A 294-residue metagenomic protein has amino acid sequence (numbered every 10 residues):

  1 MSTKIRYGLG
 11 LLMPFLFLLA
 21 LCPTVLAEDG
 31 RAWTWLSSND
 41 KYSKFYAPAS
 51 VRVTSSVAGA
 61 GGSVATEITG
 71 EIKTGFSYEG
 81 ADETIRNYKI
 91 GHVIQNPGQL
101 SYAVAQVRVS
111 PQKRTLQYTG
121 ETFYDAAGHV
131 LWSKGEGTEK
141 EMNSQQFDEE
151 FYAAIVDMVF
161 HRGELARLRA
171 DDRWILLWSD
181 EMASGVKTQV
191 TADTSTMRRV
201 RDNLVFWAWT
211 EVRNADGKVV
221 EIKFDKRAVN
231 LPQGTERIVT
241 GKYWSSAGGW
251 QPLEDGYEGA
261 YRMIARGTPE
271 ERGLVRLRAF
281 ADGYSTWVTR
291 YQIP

Functional and structural regions predicted by a protein language model:
M1-G8: N-terminal secretory signal peptides that target proteins for export/translocation
G10-A20: Bacterial N-terminal signal peptides
P23: Cys/His-rich metal-coordination motifs, chiefly Zn-binding "fingers/knuckles"
A27-A105, V109-P294: N-terminal secretory-pathway/extracellular module detecting exported/lumenal segments and adjacent signal-anchor/first
